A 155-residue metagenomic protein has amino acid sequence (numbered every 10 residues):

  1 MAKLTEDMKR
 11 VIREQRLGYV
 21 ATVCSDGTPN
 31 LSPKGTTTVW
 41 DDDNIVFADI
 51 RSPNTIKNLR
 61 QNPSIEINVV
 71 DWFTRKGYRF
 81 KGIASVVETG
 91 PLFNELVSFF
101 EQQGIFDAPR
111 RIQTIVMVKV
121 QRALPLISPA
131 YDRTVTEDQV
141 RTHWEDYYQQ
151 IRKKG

Functional and structural regions predicted by a protein language model:
M1-L17: Short, basic/aromatic recognition patches
V11-I12, T38-W40, A108-R110: Solvent-exposed alpha-helices and their adjacent loops that cap or buttress functional pockets in soluble metabolic
Q15-D49, I67, Y78: Short beta-strand segments
G18, P63-I65, K76-F80, I112-V116 (+1 more regions): Generic beta-strand structural signal
G27, N58-L59, V118: Buried hydrophobic positions in well-ordered alpha/beta secondary-structure cores of metabolic enzymes
N54-E101: Short, structured beta-strand-loop surface elements
S85-G155: C-terminal edge-of-domain segments
